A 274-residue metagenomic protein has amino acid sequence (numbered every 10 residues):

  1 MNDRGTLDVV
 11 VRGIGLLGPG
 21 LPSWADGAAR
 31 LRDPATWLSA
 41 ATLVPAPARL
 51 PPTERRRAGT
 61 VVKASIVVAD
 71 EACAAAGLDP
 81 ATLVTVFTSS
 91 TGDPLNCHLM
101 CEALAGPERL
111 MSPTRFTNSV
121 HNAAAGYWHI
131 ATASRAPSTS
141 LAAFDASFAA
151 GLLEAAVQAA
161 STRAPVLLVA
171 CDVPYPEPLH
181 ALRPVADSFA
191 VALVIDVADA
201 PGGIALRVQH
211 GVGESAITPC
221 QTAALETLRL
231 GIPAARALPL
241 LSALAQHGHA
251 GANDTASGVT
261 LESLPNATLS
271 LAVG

Functional and structural regions predicted by a protein language model:
M1-R115, V120-S138, A170-G274: Conserved "HGTGT" condensation-loop signature of ketosynthase/thiolase-family condensing enzymes that catalyze
S65-D70, A75, L141-V166: Active-site-proximal alpha-helical scaffold in enzymes
